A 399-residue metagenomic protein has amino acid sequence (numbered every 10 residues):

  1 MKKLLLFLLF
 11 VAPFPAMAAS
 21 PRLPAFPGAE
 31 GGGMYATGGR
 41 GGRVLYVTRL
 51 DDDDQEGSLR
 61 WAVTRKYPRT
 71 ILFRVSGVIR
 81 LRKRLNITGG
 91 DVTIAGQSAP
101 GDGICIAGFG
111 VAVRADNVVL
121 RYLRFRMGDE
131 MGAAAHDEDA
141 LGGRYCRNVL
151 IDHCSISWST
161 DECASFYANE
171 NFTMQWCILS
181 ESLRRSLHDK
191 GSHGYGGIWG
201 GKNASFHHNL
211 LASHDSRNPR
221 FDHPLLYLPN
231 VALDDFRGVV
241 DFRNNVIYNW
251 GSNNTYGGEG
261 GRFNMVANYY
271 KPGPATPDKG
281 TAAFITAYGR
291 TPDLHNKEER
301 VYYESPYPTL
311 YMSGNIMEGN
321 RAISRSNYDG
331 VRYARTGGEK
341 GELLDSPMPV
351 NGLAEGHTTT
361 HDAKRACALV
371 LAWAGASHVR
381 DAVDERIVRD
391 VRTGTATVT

Functional and structural regions predicted by a protein language model:
L4-P13: Sec-dependent N-terminal signal peptides
A16-P21: Boundary at the C-terminal end of the N-terminal hydrophobic targeting segment
P24-I71: Acidic Gly/Asp/Thr-rich repetitive segments characteristic of extracellular carbohydrate-active and adhesion proteins
D53, V78-R80, P100-G101, R126-M127 (+16 more regions): Extracellular beta-strand scaffolds
R80-S205: Right-handed parallel beta-helix
I106-V111, G132-G142, W158-F166, L187-G201 (+3 more regions): Extracellular beta-strand/beta-solenoid scaffold signature
R220, L225, F236-V398: Extracellular beta-rich repeat passengers
